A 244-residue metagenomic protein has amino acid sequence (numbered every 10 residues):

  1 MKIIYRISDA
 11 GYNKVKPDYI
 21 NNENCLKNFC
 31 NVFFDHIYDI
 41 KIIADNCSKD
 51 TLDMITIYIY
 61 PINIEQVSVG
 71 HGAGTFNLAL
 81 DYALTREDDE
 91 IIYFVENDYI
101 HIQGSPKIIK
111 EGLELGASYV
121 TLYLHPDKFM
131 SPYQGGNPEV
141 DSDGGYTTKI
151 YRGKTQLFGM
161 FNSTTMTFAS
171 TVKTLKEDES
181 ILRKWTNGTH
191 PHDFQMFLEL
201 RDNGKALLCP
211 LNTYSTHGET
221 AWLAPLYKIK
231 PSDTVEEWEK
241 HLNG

Functional and structural regions predicted by a protein language model:
M1, V32-K41: Short loop->beta transition adjacent to catalytic acidic/histidine clusters or analogous donor-positioning motifs
M1-N28: N-proximal low-complexity "stem/linker" segments adjacent to membrane-targeting elements
K2-G11, D45-N46, L122-H125, L211-T213: Short loop/turn segments at strand-loop or loop-helix junctions that form parts of catalytic or ligand-binding pockets
D18-C25, S68-A79, T164, G188-H192: Phosphate/oxyanion-binding active-site loops and adjacent basic polyanion-contact surfaces
S48-D88: Active-site-proximal specificity loops/subdomain of glycosyltransferases
D89-I100: Short beta-strand-to-loop acidic/aromatic patch adjacent to the donor-nucleotide binding site
I100-E179: Conserved catalytic core of nucleotide-sugar-dependent glycosyltransferases
T167, V172-G244: C-terminal catalytic/acceptor-binding lobe
